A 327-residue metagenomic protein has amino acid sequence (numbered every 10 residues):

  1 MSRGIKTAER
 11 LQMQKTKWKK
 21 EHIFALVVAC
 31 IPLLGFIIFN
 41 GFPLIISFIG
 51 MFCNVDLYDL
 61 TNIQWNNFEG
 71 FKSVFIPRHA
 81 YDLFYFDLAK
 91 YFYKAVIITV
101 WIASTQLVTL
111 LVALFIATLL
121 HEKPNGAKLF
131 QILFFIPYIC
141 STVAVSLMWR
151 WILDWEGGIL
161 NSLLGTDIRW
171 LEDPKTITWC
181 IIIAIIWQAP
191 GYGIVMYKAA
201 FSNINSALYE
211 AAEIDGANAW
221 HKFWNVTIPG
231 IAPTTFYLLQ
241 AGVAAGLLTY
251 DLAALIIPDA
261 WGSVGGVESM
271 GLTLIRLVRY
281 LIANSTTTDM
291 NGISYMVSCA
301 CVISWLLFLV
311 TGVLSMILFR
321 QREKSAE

Functional and structural regions predicted by a protein language model:
M1-K19: Short, Lys/Arg-rich, polar N-terminal cytosolic tail immediately upstream of the first transmembrane signal-anchor
T16-E327: A structural signal for multi-pass alpha-helical bundles of membrane permease subunits that mediate small-molecule
